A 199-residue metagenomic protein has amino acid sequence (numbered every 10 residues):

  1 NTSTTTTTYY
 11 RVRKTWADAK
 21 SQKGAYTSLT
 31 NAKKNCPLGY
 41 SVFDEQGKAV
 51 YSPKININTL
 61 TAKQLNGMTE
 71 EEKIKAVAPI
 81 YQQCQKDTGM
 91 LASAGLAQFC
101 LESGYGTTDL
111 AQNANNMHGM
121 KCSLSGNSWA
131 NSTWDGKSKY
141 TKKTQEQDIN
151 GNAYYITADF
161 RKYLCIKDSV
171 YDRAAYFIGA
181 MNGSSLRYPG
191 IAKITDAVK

Functional and structural regions predicted by a protein language model:
N1-T5, W16, A32, Y51 (+1 more regions): Intrinsically disordered, low-complexity repeat and linker tracts
T4-K20, S41, I55: Short aromatic-glycine-(Arg/Gly/Cys) micro-motifs in beta-strand/loop hairpins
A17, E45-Q46, I149: Short, ordered coil/turn segments that flank beta-strands lining enzyme active or ligand-binding pockets
A19-T27: SH3/SH3-like (including bacterial SH3b) beta-barrel domains that bind proline-rich motifs or cell-wall ligands
S21, A32, R173: Short alpha-helical segments in extracytoplasmic peptidoglycan/chitin-binding modules and envelope-associated proteins
Y26-S41: A short, charged, amphipathic alpha-helix used as a generic interaction element across diverse proteins
G39-N56: Short, mixed-charge low-complexity intrinsically disordered segments
N56-K199: Catalytic cores of secreted/periplasmic lytic hydrolases that degrade extracellular macromolecules
